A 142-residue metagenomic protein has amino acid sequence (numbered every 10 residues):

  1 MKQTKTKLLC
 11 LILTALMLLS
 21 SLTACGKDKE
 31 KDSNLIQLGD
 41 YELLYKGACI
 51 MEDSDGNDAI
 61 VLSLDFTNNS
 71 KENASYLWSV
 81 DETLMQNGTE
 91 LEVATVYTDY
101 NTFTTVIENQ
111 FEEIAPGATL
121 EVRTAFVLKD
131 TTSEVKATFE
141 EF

Functional and structural regions predicted by a protein language model:
M1-I12: Bacterial N-terminal signal peptides that target proteins for export
T14-L16: Repetitive helical segments and hydrophobic/amphipathic motifs
S20-A24: C-terminal motif of bacterial Sec signal peptides marking the signal peptidase cleavage site
K29-G56: Low-complexity, acidic Ser/Thr/Pro/Gly-rich terminal tails and inter-domain linkers that flank the onset of structured
Q37-Y41, N87, E140-F142: Short strand-coil-strand connectors
S54-D55, T67-L120: The feature marks short-to-medium sequence segments in extracytoplasmic or secretory-pathway proteins
I60-N68: Short, well-ordered beta-strand segments enriched in hydrophobic/aromatic residues
L120-F142: Short, surface-exposed ligand- or partner-binding patches at beta-edge/loop junctions that are enriched in aromatics
